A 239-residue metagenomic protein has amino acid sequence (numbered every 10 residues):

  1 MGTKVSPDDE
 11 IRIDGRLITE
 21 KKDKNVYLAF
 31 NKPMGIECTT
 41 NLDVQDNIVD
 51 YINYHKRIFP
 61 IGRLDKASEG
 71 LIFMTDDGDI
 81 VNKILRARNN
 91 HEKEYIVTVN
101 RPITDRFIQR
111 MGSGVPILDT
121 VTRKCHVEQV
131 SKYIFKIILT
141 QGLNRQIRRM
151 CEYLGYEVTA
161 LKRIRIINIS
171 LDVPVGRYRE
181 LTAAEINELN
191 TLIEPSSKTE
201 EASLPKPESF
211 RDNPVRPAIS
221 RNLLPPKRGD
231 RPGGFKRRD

Functional and structural regions predicted by a protein language model:
M1-D239: Basic, flexible Lys/Arg- and Gly-enriched helix-loop patches that mediate nucleic-acid binding at interfaces with rRNA
